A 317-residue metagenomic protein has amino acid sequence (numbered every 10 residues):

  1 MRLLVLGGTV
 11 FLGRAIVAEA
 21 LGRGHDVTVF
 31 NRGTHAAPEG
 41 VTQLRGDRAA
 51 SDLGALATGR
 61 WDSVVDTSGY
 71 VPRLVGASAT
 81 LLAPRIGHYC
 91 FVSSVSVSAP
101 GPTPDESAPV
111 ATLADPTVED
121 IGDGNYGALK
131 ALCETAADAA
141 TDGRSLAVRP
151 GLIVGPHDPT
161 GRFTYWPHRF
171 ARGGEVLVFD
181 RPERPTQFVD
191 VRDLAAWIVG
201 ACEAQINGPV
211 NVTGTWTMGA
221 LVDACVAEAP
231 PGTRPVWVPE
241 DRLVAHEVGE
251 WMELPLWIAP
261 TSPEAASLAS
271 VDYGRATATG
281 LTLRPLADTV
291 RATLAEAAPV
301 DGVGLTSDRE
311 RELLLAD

Functional and structural regions predicted by a protein language model:
L3-R23: N-terminal Rossmann NAD(P)H-binding glycine-rich loop of SDR-like oxidoreductase domains
T9, G33-I86, F91, V97-S98: NAD(P)H-binding glycine-rich loop region in Rossmannoid oxidoreductase-like domains and their noncatalytic homologs
D26-R32: Conserved glycine-rich Rossmann-like NAD(P)H-binding loop of the short-chain dehydrogenase/reductase
A77-A131, A139, L146: Conserved Rossmann-fold NAD(P)-dependent oxidoreductase catalytic core, especially the SDR/UDP-sugar
C133-H157: Conserved beta-loop-beta element that borders a ligand/cofactor-binding pocket
G161-W166, F179-G208, D288: Substrate-positioning beta->alpha
P167-F179, P231: A short C-terminal helix-loop "cap" of Rossmann-like NAD(P)-dependent dehydrogenase/epimerase domains
W197-E264, D272-G274, R291-L294, P299-D317: Mid/C-terminal beta-alpha module of Rossmann-like enzyme folds, strongest in SDR-family dehydrogenases/epimerases
